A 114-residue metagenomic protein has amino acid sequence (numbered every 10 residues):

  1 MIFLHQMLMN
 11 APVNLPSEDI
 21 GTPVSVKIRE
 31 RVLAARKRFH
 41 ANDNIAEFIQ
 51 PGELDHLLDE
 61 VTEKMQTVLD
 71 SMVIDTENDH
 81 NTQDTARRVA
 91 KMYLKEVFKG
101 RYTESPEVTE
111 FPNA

Functional and structural regions predicted by a protein language model:
M1-M7: Short, Lys/Arg-enriched N-terminal segments with co-localized hydrophobic residues within the first ~10-30 amino acids
A11-A114: Active-site loop/lid in soluble adenylation, ligation, and acyl-transfer enzymes
